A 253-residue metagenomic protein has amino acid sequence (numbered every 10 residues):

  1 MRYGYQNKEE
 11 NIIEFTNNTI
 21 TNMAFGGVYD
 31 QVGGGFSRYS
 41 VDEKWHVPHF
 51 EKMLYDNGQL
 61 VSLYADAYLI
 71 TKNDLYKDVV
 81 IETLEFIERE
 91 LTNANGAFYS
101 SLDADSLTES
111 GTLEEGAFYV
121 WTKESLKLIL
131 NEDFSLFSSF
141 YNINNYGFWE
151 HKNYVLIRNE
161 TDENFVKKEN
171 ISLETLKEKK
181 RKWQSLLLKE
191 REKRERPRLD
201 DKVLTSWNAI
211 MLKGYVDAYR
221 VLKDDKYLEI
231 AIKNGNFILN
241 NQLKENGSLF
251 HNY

Functional and structural regions predicted by a protein language model:
M1-Y253: Glycan-recognition and catalytic cores of secretory/periplasmic carbohydrate-active enzymes
